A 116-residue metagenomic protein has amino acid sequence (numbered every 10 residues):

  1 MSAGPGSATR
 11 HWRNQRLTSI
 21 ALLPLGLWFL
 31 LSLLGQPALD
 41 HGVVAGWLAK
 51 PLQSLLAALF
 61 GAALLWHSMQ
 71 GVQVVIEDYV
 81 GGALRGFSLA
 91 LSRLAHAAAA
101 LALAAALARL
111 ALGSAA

Functional and structural regions predicted by a protein language model:
M1-A116: Membrane-embedded alpha-helical bundles that constitute the cytochrome b-like, heme-associated redox core of multi-pass
